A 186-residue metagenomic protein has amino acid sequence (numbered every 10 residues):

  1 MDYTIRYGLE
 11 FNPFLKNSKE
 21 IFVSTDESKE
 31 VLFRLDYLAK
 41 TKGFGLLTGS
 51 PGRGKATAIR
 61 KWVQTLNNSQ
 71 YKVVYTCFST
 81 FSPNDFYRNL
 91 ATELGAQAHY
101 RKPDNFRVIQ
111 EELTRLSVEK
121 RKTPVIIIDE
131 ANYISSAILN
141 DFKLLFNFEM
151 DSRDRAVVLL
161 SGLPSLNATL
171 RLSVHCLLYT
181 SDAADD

Functional and structural regions predicted by a protein language model:
M1-T41: A short, basic N-terminal segment
F11-N12, Y71, F81-Y100: Conserved NTP-binding/hydrolysis module of P-loop NTPases
G43-K61: Walker A/P-loop nucleotide-binding motif
N68-F78: Conserved catalytic segments around the Walker B and adjacent sensor/switch elements of P-loop NTPase domains
D104-E119: Conserved alpha-helical scaffold flanking the Walker A/P-loop in AAA+ ATPase domains
T114, R121-L160: Conserved Walker B catalytic segment
L166-L178: Short regulatory helix/loop adjacent to the ATP-binding pocket of P-loop NTPases
Y179-D186: Conserved small/polar residues in nucleotide/adenosyl-binding loops
